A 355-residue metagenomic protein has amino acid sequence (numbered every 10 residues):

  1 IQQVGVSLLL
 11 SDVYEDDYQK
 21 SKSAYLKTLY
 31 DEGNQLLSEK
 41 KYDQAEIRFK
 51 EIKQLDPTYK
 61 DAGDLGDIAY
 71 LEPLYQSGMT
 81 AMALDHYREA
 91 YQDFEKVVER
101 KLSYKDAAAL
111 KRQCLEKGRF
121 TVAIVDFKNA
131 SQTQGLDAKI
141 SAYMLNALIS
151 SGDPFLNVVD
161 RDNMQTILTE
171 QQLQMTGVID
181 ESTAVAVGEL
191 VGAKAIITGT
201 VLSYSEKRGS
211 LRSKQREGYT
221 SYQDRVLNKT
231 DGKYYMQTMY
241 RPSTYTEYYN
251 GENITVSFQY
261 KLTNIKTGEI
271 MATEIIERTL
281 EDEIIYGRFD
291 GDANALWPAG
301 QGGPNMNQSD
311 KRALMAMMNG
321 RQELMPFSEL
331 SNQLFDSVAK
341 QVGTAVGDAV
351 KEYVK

Functional and structural regions predicted by a protein language model:
I1-Q54, D61-A62, G66-F120, T230-K355: C-terminal/domain-edge helix-coil "capping" segments
D43-P57, G188-V191, T200-G209, R216 (+1 more regions): Short N-terminal signal/transit or membrane-insertion segments and the immediately adjacent low-complexity/disordered
L74, L84-D85, R119, N129 (+10 more regions): Charge-rich, low-complexity amphipathic helices in intrinsically disordered tails/linkers adjacent to domains
L84-R88, F155-D162, S221-D224: A broad, low-specificity signal for short, low-complexity segments enriched in glycine/proline and polar/charged
V125-D126, S131-S210, T255, Q259-I276: N-terminal segment of the mature soluble domain
T198-L227, E281-G300: Internal, charge-rich low-complexity segments
